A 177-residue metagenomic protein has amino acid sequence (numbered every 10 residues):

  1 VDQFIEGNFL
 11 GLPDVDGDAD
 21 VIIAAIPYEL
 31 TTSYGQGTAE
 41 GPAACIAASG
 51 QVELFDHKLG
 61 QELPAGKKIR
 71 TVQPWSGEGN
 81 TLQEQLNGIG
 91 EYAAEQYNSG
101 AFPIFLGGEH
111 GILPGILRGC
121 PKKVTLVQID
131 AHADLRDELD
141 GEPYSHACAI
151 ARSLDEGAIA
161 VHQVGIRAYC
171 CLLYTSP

Functional and structural regions predicted by a protein language model:
V1-T125, Q163: Metal-dependent C-N hydrolase catalytic cores
I26, H110, A131, L135-E138: Generic detector of well-ordered alpha-helical packing
S99, E156-A158: A structural motif corresponding to the C-terminal end of an alpha-helix and its immediate exit/capping segment
G115, A133-E156, G165-C171: Active-site glycine-rich loop that binds ribose-phosphate moieties when present
K122-D134: Conserved catalytic palm subdomain of right-hand nucleotidyl-transferase polymerases, strongest for RNA-directed enzymes
Y174-P177: Conserved small/polar residues in nucleotide/adenosyl-binding loops
